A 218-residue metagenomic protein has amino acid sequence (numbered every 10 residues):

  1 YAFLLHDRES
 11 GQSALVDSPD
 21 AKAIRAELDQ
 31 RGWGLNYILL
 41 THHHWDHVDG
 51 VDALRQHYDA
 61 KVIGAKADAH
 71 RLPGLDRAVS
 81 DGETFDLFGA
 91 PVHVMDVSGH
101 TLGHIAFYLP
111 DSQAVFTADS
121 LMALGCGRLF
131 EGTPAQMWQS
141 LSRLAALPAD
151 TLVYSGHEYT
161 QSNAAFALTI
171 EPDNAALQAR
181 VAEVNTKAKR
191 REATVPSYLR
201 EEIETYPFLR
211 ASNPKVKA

Functional and structural regions predicted by a protein language model:
Y1-G34, A106-A118: Conserved beta-strand hairpin/beta-sheet module of binuclear metal-dependent hydrolase folds, prominently
L4, T84-P110, A114-V115, A146: Core dinuclear metal-dependent hydrolase active-site scaffold
L5, D17, H42, L54 (+7 more regions): Divalent metal-coordination and catalytic microenvironments
S13, D20-D96, R180-V184: Active-site HxH/HxHxD metal-binding segment of metal-dependent hydrolases
V16, V62-G64, F116-T117, S155: Hydrophobic residues in well-ordered beta-strands that form the structural core
S18-D20, H43, A67-D68, H100-T101 (+4 more regions): Active-site metal-binding loops of divalent metal-dependent hydrolases
L109, T117, A149-T160: Anionic-ligand binding patches
Q139-L152, Q161-A218: Accessory terminal helices/loops
